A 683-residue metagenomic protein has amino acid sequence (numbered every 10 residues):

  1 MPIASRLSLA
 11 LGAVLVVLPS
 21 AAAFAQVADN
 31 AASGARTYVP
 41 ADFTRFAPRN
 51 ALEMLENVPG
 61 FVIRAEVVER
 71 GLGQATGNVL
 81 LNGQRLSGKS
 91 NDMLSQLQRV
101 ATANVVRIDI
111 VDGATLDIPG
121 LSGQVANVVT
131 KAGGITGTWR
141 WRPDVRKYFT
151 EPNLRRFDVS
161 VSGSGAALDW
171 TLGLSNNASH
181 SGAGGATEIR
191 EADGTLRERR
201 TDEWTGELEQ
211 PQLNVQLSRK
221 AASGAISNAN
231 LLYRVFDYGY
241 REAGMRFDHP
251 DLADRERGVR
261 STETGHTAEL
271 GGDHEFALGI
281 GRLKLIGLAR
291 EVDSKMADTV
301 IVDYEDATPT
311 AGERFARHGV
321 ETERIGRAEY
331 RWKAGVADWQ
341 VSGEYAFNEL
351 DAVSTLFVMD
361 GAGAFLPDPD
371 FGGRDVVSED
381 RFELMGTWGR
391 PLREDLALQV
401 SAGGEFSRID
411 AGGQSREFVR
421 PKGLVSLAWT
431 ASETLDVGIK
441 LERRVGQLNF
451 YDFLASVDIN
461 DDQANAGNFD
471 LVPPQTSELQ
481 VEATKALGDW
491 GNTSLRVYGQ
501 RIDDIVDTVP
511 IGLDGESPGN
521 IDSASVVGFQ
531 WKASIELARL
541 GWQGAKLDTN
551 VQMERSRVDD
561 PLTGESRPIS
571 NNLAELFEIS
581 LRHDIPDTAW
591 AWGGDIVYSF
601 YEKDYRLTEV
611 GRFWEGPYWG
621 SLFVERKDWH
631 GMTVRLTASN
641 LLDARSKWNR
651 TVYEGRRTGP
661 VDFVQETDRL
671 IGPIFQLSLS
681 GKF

Functional and structural regions predicted by a protein language model:
V27-R36, L52-K89, G113, S122 (+1 more regions): Extracytoplasmic beta-strand/coil segments of soluble accessory domains associated with Gram-negative outer-membrane
R85-D112, V215, G272: Short acidic/polar hinge/loop motifs at secondary-structure boundaries that mediate gating or recognition
V100-T138, K682: A beta-strand signature from Gram-negative outer-membrane beta-barrel systems, especially the internal plug domain
F149-A183, T195-E242, R260-K284, L288-R290: Transmembrane beta-barrel wall of Gram-negative outer-membrane proteins
N214-F236, S261-Q414, F418-R420, L424 (+4 more regions): Face-selective signature of the C-terminal outer-membrane beta-barrel domain
G265-T267, G319, V377, V445-S494 (+4 more regions): Outer-membrane beta-barrel signature, preferentially recognizing the C-terminal barrel domain of Gram-negative
Y498-R501, N520-R606: Gram-negative outer-membrane beta-barrel transporters
R626-F683: C-terminal beta-signal and adjacent terminal beta-strands/loops of Gram-negative outer-membrane beta-barrel proteins
